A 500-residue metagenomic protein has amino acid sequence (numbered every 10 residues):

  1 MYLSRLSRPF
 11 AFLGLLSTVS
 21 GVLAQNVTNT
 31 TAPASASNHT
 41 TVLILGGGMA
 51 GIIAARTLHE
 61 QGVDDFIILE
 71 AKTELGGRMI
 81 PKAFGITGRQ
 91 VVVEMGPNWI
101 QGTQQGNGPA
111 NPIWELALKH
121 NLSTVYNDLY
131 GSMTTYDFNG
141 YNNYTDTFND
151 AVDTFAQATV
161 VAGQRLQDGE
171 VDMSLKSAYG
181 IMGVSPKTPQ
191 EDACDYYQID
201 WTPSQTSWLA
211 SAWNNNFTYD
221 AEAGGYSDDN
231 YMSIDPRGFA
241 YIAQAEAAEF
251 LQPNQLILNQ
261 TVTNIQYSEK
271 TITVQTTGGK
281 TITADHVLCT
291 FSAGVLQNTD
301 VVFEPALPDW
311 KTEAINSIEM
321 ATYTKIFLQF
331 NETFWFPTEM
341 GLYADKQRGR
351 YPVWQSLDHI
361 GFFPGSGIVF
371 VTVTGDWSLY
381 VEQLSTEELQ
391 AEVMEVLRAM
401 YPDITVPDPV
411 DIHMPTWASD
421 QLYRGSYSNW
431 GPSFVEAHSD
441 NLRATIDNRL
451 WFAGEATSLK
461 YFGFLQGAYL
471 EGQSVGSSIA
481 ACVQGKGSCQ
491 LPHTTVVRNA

Functional and structural regions predicted by a protein language model:
M1-Y2: N-terminal secretory signal peptides that target proteins for export/translocation
R5-G14, T18-A500: FAD-dinucleotide binding site
